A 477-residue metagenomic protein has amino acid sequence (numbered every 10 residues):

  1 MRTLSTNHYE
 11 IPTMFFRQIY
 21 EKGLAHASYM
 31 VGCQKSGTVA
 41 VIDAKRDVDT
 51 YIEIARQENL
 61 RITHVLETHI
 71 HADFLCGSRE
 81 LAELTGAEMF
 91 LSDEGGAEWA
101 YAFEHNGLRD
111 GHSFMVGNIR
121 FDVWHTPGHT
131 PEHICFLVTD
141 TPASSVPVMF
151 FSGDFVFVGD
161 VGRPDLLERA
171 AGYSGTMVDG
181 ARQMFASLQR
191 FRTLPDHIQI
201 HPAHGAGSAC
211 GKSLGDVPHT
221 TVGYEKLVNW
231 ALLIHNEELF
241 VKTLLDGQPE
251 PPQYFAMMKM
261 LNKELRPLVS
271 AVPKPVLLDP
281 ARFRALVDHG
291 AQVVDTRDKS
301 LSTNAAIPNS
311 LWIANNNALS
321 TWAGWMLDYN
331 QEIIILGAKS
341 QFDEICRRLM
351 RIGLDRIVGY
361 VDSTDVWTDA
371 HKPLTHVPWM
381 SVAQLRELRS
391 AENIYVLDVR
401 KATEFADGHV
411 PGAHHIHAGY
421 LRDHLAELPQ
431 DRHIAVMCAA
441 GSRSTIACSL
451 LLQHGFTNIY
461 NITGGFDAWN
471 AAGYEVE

Functional and structural regions predicted by a protein language model:
Y9-R61, F136-V138, A143-G153, V158-G159: Conserved beta-strand hairpin/beta-sheet module of binuclear metal-dependent hydrolase folds, prominently
F15-I19, T38, S78-E83, A87-M89 (+2 more regions): Hydrophobic, small-residue-rich alpha-helical packing segments that form membrane-like cores
G37, R120, T130-E250: Metallo-beta-lactamase
V41-I42, R61-H71, F90-D93, H125-G128 (+2 more regions): Active-site neighborhood of phospho(di)ester-bond hydrolases with catalytic His/Asp-centered motifs
A44-K45, I70, E94-G95, H129-T130 (+7 more regions): Active-site metal-binding loops of divalent metal-dependent hydrolases
R46-F90: Active-site metal-binding motif and surrounding structural segment of the metallo-beta-lactamase
Y101-A102, R163-D165, M177, Y224-M257 (+4 more regions): Rhodanese-like catalytic fold shared by cysteine-dependent sulfurtransferases and DSP/PTP-type phosphatases
P202-G207, K212-S213, M257-K259, T296-D298 (+1 more regions): Short, well-ordered beta-to-alpha junction loops that form the rim of enzyme active sites and present histidine/acidic
